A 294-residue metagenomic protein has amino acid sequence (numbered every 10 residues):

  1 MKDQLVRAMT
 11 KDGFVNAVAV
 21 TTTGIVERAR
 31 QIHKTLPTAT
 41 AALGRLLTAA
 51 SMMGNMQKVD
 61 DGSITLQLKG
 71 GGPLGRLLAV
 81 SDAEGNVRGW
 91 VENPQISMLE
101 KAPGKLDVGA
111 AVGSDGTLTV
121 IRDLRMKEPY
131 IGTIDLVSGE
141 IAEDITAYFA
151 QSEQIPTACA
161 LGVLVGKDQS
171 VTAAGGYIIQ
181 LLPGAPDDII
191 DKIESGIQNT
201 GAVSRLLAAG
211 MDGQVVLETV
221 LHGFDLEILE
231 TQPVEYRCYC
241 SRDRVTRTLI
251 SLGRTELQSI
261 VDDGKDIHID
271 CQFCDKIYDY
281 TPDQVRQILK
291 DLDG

Functional and structural regions predicted by a protein language model:
M1-E230: Interaction interfaces in information-processing and related assembly proteins
Q198, A202-G294: Cys/His-clustered metal-coordination modules, chiefly Zn-binding fingers
